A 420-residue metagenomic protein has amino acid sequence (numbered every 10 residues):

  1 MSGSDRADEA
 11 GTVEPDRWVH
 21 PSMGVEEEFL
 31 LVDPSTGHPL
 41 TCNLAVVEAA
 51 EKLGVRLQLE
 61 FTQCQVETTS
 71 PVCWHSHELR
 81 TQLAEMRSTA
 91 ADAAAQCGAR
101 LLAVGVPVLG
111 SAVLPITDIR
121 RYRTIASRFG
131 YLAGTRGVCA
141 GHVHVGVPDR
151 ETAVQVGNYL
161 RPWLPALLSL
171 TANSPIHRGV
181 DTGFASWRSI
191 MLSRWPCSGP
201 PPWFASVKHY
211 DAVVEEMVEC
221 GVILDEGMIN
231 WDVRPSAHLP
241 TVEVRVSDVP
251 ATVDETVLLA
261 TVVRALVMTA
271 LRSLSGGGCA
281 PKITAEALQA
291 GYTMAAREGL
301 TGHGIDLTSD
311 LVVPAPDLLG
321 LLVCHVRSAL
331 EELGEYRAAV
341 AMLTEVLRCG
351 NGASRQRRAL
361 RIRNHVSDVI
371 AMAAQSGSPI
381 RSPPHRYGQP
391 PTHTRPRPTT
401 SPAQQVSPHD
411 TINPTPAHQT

Functional and structural regions predicted by a protein language model:
S2-C97, R121, I125, L192-P396 (+1 more regions): C-terminal accessory/tail domains of diverse enzymes
H20, V104, V108, T124-G141 (+2 more regions): Metal-dependent DNA replication initiation modules
L101-G105, L109, L114, T124-Y131 (+3 more regions): Mature, function-bearing regions of proteins
I116-I119: Short low-complexity, flexible loop/linker segments enriched in glycine and/or proline with clustered acidic
R381, T400, N413-P416: Residues marking helix boundaries in flexible regions
A403-V406, D410, A417: Acidic, Ala/Val/Gly-enriched low-complexity intrinsically disordered segments
